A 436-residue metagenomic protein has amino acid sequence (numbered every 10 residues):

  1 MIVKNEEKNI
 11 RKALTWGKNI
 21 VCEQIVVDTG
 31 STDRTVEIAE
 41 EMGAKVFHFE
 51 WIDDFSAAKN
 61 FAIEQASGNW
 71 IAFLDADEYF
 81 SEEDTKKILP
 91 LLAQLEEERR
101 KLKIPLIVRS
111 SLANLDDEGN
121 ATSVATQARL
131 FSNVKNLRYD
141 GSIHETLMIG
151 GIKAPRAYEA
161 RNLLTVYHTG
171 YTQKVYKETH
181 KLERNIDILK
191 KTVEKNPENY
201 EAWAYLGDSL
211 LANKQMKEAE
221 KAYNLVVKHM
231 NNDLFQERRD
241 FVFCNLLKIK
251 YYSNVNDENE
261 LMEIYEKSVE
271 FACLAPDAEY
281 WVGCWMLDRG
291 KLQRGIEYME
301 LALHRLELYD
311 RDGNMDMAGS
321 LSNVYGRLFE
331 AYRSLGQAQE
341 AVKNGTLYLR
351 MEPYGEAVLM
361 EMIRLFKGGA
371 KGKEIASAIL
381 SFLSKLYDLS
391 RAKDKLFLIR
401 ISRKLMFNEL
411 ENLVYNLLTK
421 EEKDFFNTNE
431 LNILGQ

Functional and structural regions predicted by a protein language model:
M1-E23: Short, well-formed alpha-helical segments that are part of the catalytic scaffolds of diverse glycosyltransferases
K8-K12, D33-M42: Acidic helix N-cap motif at the loop->helix transition within catalytic regions of sugar-transfer enzymes
W16, D28-I38, W51: A conserved acidic beta->alpha catalytic loop
C22-S31, F47-H48, D75-A76: Short beta-strand/loop segment that forms part of the nucleotide-sugar
E37-A57, F61, Q65: Conserved donor nucleotide-binding strand/loop of the catalytic core
A57-I63, S81-E218: Catalytic-site signature of metal-activated, phosphate-bearing donor transferases, centered on the GT-A/GT-A-like
I71: Short aromatic/hydrophobic "clamp" motif used to bind/position activated sugar donors
E220-K228, N256-V269, R294-H304, A338-L349 (+3 more regions): Alpha-helical repeat scaffolds
